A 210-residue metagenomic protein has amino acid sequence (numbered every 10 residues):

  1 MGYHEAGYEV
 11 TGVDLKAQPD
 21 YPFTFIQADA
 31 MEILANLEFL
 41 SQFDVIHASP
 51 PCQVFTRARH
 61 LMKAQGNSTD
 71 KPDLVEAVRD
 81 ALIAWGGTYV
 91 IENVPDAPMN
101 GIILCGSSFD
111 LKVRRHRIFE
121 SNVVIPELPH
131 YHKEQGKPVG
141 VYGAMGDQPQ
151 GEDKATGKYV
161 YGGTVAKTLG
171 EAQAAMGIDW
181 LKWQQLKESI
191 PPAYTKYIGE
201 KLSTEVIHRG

Functional and structural regions predicted by a protein language model:
G2: Rossmann-fold NAD(P)-dependent oxidoreductase module
E5-D14: Conserved SAM-binding motif I beta-strand of class I
D14, P22-D29, I33-I46, C52-V206: Class I S-adenosyl-L-methionine
Q18: Conserved Rossmann-like nucleotide-cofactor binding loop
